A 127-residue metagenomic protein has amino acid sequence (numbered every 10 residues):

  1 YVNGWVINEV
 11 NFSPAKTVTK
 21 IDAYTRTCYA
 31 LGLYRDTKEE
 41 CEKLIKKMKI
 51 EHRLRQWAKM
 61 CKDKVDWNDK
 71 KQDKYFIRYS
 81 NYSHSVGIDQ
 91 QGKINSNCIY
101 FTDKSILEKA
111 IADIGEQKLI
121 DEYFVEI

Functional and structural regions predicted by a protein language model:
Y1-I127: Structural boundary micro-motifs
